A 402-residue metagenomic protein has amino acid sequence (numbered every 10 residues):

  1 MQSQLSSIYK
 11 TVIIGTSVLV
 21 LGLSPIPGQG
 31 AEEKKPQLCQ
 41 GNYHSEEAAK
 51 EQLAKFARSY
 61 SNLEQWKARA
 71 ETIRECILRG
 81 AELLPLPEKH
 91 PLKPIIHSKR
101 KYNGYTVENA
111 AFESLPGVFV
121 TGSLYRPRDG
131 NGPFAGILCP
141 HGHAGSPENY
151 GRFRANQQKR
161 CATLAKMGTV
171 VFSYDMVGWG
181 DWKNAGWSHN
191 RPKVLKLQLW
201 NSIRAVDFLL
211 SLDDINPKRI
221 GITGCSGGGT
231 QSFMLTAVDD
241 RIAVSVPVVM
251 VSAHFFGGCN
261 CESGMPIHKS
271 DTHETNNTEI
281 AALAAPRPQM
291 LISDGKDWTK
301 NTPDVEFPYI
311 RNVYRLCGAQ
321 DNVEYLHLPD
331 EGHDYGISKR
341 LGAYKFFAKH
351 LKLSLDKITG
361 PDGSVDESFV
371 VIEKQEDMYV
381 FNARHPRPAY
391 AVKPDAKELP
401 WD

Functional and structural regions predicted by a protein language model:
Q2-G15: Bacterial N-terminal signal peptides that target proteins for export
L19-P27: C-terminal segment of classical bacterial N-terminal signal peptides
G28-F119, A285, I292-D402: Alpha/beta-hydrolase-fold serine-hydrolase catalytic core, especially in secreted/extracellular enzymes
R128-S211, M250-C261, P266: Cap/lid segment of the alpha/beta-hydrolase catalytic domain
P133-A135, M167-V170, N216-R219, D240-V244 (+2 more regions): Loop/turn elements at helix/coil->beta-strand transitions in domains of secreted/extracellular proteins
D214-S226: Alpha/beta-hydrolase fold nucleophile elbow
G224-M234: Glycine-rich nucleophile elbow surrounding the catalytic serine of serine-hydrolase chemistry
I242-R287, D294-F307, L316-A319: Mobile cap/lid helix-loop segments that gate and shape the active-site cleft of serine hydrolases
